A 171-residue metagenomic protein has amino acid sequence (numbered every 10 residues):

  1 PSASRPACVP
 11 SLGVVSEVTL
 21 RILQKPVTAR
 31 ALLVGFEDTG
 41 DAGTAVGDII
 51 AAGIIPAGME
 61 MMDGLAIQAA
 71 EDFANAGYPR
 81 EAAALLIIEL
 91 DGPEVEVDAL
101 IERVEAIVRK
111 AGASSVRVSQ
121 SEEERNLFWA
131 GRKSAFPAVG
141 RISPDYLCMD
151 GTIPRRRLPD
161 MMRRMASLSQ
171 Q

Functional and structural regions predicted by a protein language model:
P1-Q171: Noncatalytic alpha-helical scaffold of FAD-dependent oxidoreductases
